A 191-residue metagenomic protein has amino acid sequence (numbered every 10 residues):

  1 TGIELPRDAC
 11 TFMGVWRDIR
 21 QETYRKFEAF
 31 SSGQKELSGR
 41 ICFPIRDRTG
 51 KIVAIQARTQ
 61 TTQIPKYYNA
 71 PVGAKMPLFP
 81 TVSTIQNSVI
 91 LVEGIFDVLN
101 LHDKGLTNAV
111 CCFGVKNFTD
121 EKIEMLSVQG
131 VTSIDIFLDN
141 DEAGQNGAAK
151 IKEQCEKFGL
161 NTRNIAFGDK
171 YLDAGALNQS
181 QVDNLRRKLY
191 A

Functional and structural regions predicted by a protein language model:
A9, M13-G130, A148: Phosphate-handling DNA/RNA-contact segment within nucleic-acid enzymes
G50, I136, A174: A residue-level signal for conserved active-site and pocket-lining positions in enzyme catalytic cores
L91, T132-A143, A166: Acidic beta-strand-to-loop metal/phosphate-binding motif
A109, T162-N164: Generic structural signal for residues in well-ordered beta-strands
F113-F118, D139-N140, F167-D169: Short, acidic/turn-prone active-site loops that include or flank metal/cofactor- and phosphate-binding residues
Q145-I151: Amphipathic helical hotspot of TIR/SEFIR-family domains
C155-T162: Short acidic, glycine/proline-enriched helix-loop-strand junctions
I165-A191: Metal-dependent DNA phosphodiester-chemistry modules and their immediately adjacent helices/loops in DNA-processing
